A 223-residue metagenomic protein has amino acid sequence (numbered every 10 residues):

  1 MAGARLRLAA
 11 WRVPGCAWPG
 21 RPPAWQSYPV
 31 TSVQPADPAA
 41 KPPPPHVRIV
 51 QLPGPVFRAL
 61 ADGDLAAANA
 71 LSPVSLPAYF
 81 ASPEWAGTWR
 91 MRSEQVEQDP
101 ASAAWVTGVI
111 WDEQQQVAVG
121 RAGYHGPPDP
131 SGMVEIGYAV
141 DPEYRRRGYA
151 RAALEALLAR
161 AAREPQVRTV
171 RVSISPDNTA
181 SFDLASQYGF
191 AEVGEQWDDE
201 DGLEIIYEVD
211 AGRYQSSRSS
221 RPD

Functional and structural regions predicted by a protein language model:
A2-L8: Extreme N-terminal basic, low-complexity initiation segments that serve as generic localization/processing leaders
L8-R12, C16-E135, R160, E164 (+1 more regions): GNAT-family acyltransferases
W111, G137-R146, I174-S175: A short, internal acetyl-CoA/4′-phosphopantetheine-binding micro-motif in the GNAT/acyltransferase core
Q116, G148, N178: Conserved G/P- and acidic residue-centered "switch" motifs that form tight phosphate/ATP-binding loops in soluble
Y138-V140, R146-R160, D183-Q187: Conserved acetyl-CoA-binding loop-helix of GNAT-fold acetyltransferases
A156, S173-I174, W197: Proline- and acidic/polar-enriched loop/turn elements at helix boundaries
E164-S173: Conserved GNAT acetyl-CoA-binding A-motif
V172-F182: Conserved beta-strand-loop-alpha-helix junction that forms the acyl-donor binding cleft
